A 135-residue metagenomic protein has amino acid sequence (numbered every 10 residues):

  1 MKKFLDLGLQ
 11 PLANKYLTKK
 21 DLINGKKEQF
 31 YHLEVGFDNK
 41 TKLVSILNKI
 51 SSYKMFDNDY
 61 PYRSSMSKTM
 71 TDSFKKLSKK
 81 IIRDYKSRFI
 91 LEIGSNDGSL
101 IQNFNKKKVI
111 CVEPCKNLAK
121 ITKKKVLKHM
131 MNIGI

Functional and structural regions predicted by a protein language model:
M1-K68: N-terminal juxtadomain amphipathic helix that follows a signal peptide/anchor or precedes a small N-terminal auxiliary
S78-K86: Glycine-rich helix-loop-beta junction characteristic of Rossmann-like nucleotide cofactor-binding loops
K86-N96: Conserved class I S-adenosyl-L-methionine
S95, K120, K125: Phosphate-binding active sites in nucleotide-utilizing proteins
D97-K107: Conserved SAM-binding loop of SAM-dependent methyltransferases across substrates and taxa, primarily the Class I
K108-E113: Conserved SAM-binding motif I beta-strand of class I
C115-N117: Conserved SAM/SAH-binding beta-strand->alpha-helix loop
K125-I135: Conserved SAM-binding strand-loop segment of SAM-dependent methyltransferases
